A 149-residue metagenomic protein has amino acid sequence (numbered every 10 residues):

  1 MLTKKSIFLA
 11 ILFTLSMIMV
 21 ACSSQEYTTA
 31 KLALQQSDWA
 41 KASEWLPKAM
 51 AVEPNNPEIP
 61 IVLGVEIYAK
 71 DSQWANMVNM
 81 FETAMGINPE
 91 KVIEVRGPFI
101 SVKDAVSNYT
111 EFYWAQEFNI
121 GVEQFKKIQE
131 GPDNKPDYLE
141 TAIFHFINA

Functional and structural regions predicted by a protein language model:
A10-I18: Bacterial N-terminal signal peptides
C22-K31, N55-V65, E94-G131, F144: Amphipathic alpha-helical repeat scaffolds of TPR domains
Q36, L63, Y68-S72, K127 (+1 more regions): Structural motif corresponding to the intra-repeat A-B loop/turn of tetratricopeptide repeats
W39-A40, Q73-W74, P132, P136-L139: TPR-repeat structural position
A49, T83-A84, A149: Canonical positions in the second alpha-helix
P54-N55, P89: Short coil turns that delineate tetratricopeptide repeat
I67-I93, I143: TPR/TPR-like (Sel1-like) alpha-helical repeat modules
